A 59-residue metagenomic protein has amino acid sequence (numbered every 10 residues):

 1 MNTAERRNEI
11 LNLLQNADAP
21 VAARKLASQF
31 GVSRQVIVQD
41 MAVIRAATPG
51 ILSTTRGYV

Functional and structural regions predicted by a protein language model:
M1-F30: Extreme N-terminal segment that seeds HTH/winged-HTH DNA-binding domains in transcriptional regulators
A4-E5, V32, V43, T54: Intrinsically disordered, low-complexity sequence elements enriched in Ser/Thr/Gly/Pro
Q35: Key DNA-contact positions within bacterial/archaeal DNA-binding proteins
A42-V59: HTH-adjacent hinge/linker in prokaryotic transcriptional regulators
